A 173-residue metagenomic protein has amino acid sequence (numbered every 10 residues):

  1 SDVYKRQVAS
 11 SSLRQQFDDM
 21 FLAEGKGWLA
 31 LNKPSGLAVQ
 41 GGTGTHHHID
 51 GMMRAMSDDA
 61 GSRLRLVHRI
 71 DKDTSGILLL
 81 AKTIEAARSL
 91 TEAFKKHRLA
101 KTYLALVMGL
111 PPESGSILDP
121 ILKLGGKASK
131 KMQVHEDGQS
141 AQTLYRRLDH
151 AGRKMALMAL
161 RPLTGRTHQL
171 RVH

Functional and structural regions predicted by a protein language model:
S1-H173: RNA pseudouridine synthases
